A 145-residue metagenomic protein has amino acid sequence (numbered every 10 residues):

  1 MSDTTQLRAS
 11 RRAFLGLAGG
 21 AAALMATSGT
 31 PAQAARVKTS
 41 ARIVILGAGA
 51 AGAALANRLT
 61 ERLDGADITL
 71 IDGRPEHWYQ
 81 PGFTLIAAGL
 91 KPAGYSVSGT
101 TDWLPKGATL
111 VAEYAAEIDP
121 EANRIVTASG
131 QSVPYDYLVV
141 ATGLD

Functional and structural regions predicted by a protein language model:
S2-A22: N-terminal secretory signal peptides and thylakoid transit peptides that target proteins across membranes
A23-T39: A short, basic/flexible loop-to-alpha-helix module at the beginning of a structural domain
A35-T109: Beta1-alpha1 glycine-rich phosphate/pyrophosphate-binding loop at the start of Rossmann-like nucleotide-binding domains
E113-A122: A conserved short coil-to-beta-strand element within the FAD-binding core of flavoproteins
I125-T127: SH3/SH3-like beta-barrel fold
S129-Y137: Core beta-strand elements of the Rossmann-like FAD/NAD(P) dinucleotide-binding domain in flavoenzyme oxidoreductases
Y137, A141-D145: Glycine-/small-residue-rich beta->alpha transition segments that form the dinucleotide
